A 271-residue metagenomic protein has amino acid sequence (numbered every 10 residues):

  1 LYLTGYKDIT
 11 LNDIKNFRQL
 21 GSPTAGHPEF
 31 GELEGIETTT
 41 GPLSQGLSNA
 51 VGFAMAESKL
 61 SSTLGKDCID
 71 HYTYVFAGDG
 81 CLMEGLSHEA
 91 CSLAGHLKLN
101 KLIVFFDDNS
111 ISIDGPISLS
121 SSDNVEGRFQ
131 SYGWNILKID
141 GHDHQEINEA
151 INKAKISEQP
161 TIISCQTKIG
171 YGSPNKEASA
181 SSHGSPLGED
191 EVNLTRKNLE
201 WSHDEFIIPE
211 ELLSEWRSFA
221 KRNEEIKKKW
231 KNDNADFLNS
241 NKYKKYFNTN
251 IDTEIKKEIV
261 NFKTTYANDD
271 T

Functional and structural regions predicted by a protein language model:
L1-H96: Cofactor-binding active-site loop characterized by glycine-rich and histidine/acidic residues
I9-N16, A94-D107, Q130-W134: A glycine-rich helix N-cap at a beta->alpha junction
P23, F76-A77, C81-G85, I103-F105 (+1 more regions): Conserved acidic/glycine
I69-H71, K98-N100, I156-Q159: Short, well-ordered loop/turn elements at secondary-structure boundaries
